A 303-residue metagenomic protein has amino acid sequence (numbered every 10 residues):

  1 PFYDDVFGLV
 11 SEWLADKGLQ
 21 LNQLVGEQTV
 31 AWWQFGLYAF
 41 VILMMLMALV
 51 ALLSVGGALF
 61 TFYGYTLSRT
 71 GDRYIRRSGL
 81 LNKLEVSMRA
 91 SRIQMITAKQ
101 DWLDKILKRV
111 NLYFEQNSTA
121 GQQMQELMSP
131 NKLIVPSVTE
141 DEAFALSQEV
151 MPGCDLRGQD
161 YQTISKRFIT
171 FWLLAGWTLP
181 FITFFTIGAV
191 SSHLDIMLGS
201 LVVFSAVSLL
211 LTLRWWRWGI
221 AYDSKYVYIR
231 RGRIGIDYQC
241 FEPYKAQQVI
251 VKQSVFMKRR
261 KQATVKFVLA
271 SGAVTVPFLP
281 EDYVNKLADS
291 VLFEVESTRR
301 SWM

Functional and structural regions predicted by a protein language model:
P1-M303: N-terminal basic, Ser/Thr-rich segments that initiate or prime the first beta/alpha elements at protein or domain
